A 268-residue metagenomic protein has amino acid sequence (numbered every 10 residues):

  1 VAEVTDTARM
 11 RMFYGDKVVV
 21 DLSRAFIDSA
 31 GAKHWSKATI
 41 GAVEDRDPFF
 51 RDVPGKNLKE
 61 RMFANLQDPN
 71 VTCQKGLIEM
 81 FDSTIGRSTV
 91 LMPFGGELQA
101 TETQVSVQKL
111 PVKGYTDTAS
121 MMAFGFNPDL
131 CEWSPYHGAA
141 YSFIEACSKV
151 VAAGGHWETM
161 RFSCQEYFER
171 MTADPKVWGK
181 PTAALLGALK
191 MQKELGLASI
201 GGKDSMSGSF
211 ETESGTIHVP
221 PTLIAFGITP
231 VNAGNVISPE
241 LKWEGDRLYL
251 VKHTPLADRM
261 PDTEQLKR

Functional and structural regions predicted by a protein language model:
V1-R268: Glycine/proline-enriched, intrinsically flexible loops and inter-domain linkers
